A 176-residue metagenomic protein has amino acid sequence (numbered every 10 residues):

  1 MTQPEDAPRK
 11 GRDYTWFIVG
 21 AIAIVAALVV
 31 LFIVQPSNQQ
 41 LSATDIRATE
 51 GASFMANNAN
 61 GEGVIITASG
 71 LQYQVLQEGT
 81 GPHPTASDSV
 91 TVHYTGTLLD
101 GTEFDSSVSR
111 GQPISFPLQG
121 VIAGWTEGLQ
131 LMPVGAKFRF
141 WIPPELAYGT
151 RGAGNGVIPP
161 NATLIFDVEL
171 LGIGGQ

Functional and structural regions predicted by a protein language model:
M1-Q176: Cross-family detector of peptidyl-prolyl cis-trans isomerase
